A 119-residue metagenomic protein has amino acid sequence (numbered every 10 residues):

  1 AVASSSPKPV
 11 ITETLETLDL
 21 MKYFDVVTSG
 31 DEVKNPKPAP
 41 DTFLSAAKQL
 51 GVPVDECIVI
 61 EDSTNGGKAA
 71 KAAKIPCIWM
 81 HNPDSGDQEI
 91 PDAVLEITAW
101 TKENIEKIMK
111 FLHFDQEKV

Functional and structural regions predicted by a protein language model:
A1-V2, W79: Hydrophobic beta-strand core positions in alpha/beta domains
S4-S6: Conserved phosphate-coupling serine/threonine residues in phosphotransfer and NTP-handling enzymes
K8, T12-V119: Asp-based, Mg2+/Mn2+-dependent phosphohydrolase catalytic module
